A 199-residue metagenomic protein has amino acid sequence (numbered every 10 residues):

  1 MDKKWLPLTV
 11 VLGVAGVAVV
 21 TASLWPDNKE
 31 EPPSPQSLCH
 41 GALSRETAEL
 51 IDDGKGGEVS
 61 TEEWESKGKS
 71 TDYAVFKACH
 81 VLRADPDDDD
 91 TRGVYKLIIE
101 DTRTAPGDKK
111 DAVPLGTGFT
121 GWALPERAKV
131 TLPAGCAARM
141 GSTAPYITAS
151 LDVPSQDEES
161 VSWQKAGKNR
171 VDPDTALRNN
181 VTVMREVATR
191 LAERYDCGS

Functional and structural regions predicted by a protein language model:
D2-P26: Hydrophobic membrane-insertion alpha-helices, especially the h-region of bacterial N-terminal signal peptides
W25-Y195, S199: A small/polar (G/S/T-enriched), proline-flanked helix-loop surface module common in exported/cell-envelope proteins
